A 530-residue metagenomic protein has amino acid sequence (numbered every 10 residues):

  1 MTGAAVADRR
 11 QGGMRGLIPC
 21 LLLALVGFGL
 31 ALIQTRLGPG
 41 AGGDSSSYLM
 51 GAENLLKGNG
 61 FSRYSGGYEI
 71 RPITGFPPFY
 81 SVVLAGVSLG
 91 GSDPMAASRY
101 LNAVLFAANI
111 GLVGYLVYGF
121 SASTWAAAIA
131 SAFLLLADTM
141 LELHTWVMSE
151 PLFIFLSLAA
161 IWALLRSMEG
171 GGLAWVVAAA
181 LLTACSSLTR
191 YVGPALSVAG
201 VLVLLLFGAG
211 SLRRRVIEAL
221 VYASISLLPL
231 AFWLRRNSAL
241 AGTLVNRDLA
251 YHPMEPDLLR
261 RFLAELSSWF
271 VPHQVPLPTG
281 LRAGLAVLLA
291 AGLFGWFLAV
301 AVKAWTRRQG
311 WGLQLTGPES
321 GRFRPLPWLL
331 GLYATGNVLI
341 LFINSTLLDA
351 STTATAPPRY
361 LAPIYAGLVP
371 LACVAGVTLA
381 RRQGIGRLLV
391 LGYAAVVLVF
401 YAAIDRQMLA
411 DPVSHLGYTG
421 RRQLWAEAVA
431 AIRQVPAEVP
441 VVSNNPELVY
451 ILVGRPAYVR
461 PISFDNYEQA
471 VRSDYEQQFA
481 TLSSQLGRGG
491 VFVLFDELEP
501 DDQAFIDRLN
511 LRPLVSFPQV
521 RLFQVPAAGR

Functional and structural regions predicted by a protein language model:
P19-A24, A132, L181, V198-L202 (+3 more regions): Signature aromatic-anchored transmembrane alpha helix within multi-pass, membrane-resident enzymes that catalyze glycan
F28-I33, G193-P194, N344-S345, A375-T378 (+2 more regions): Transmembrane alpha-helical segments
L30-A31, V216-V300, Y333-L341, F400: Membrane-lumen/periplasm interface segments of specific transmembrane helices in polyprenyl phosphate-linked
G42, T139-L152: Short acidic/glycine- and proline-prone juxtamembrane loop motifs at membrane-interface regions of multi-pass membrane
L49, L143-H144, E150, S186-T189 (+3 more regions): Hydrophobic/aromatic-rich transmembrane helices and adjacent perimembrane loops
Y100-S121, A159-A160: Transmembrane-helix motifs of polytopic, lipid-linked glycan transferases
G119-S121, A160-V176, S186, L205: Membrane-interface transmembrane helices that cradle and orient dolichyl/undecaprenyl
L164, Y393-L448, Q478-L486, E497: Membrane-embedded, lumen/periplasm-facing catalytic core of multi-pass transferases that use lipid-linked donors
